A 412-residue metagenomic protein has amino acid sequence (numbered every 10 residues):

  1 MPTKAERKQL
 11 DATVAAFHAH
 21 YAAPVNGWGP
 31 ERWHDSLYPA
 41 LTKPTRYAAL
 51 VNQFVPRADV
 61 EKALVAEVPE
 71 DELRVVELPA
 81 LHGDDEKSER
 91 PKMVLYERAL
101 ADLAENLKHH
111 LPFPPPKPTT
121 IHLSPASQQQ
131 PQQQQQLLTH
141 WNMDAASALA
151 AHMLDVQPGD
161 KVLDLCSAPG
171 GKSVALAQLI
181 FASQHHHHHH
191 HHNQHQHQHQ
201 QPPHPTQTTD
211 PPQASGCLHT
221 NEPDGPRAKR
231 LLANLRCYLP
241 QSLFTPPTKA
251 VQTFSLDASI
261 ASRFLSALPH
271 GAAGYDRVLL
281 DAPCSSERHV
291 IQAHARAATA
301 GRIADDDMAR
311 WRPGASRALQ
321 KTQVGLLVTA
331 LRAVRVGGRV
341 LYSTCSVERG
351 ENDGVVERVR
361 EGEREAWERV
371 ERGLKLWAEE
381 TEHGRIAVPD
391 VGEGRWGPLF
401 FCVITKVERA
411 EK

Functional and structural regions predicted by a protein language model:
P2-K161, L165-H186, H199-T209, G225-S242 (+2 more regions): Glycine-rich nucleotide cofactor-binding entry segment
D155, L179, Y238, L326-V336 (+1 more regions): Conserved helix-to-beta-strand junction in the class I
G159, A182-S183, Q213-S215, V334-V340: Short glycine-dipeptide loop
C166-P169, S173, C284, R288 (+1 more regions): Ser/Thr-glycine-rich phosphate-binding loops at phosphate-binding pockets of nucleotides, nucleotide cofactors
H188-H191, H195, H270-T329, V347-G350 (+1 more regions): Mobile active-site "lid"/loop adjacent to the S-adenosyl-L-methionine
C217-E222: Conserved SAM-binding motif I beta-strand of class I
P246-A258: Conserved SAM-binding strand-loop segment of SAM-dependent methyltransferases
A267, A272, P283, V340-K412: C-terminal catalytic and target-recognition region of SAM-dependent MTase-like enzymes, primarily methyltransferases
